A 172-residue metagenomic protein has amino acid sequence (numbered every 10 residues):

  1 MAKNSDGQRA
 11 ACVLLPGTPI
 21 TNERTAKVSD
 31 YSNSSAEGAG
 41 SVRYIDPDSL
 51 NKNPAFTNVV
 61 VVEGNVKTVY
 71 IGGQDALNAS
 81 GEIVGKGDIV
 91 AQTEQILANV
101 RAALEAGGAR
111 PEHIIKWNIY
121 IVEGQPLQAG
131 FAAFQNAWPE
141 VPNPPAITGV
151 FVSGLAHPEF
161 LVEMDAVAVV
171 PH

Functional and structural regions predicted by a protein language model:
C12, G17-A98, A102-I115, I121-H172: N-terminal presequence-like segments and the immediate start of the first folded domain
